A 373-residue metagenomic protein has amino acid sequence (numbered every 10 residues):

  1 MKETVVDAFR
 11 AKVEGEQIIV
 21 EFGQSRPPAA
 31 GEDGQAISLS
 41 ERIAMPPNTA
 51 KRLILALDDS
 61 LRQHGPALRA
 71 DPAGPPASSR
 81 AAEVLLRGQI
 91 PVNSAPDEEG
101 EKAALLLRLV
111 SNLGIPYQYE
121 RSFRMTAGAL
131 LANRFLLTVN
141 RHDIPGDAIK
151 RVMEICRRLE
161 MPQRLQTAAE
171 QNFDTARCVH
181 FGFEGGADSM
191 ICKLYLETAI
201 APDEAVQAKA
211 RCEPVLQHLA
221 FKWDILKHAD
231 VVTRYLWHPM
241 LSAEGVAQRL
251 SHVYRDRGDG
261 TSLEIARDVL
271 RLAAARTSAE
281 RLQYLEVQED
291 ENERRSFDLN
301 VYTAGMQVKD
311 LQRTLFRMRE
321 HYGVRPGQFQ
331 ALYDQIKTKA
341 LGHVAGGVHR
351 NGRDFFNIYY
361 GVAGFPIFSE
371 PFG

Functional and structural regions predicted by a protein language model:
M1-G74: Positively charged, low-complexity terminal tracts and the immediately adjacent first secondary-structure elements
P75-S189: An N-terminal, globular interaction/scaffold subdomain
A132-D143, D188-A201, V231-L241, E293-Q307 (+1 more regions): Extracellular/lumenal glycan-associated surfaces
V152-M161, A208-W223, L250-G260, T314-Q328: Short amphipathic alpha-helical linker/capping segments at the junctions of internal repeats and modular domains
Q163-V253: Internal, hydrophobic cores of structured domains that mediate oligomerization or house catalytic pockets within large
M240-R276: Short helix-loop boundary/capping segments
S262-L341: Intrinsically disordered, low-complexity segments enriched in Gly and acidic/Ser/Thr residues that form flexible
L311, L332-G373: Terminal, non-catalytic domain-edge segments
